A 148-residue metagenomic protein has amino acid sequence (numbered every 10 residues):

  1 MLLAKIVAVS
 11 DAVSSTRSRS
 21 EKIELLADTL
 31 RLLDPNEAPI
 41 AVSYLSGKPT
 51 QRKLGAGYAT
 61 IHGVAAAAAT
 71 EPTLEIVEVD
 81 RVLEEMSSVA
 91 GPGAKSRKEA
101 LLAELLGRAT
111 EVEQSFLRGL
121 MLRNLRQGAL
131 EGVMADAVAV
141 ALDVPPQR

Functional and structural regions predicted by a protein language model:
M1-R148: N-terminal nucleic-acid-engaging modules of covalent nucleotidyltransferase systems
